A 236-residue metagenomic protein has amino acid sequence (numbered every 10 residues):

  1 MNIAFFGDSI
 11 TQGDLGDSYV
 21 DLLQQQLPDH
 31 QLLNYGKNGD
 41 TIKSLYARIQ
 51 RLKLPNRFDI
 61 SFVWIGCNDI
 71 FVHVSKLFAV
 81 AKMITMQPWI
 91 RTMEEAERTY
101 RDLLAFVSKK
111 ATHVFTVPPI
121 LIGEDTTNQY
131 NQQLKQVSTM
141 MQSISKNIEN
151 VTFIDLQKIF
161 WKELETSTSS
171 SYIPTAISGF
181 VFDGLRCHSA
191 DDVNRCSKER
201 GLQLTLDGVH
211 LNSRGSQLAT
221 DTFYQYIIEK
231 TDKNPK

Functional and structural regions predicted by a protein language model:
M1-S61, D232: Serine-esterase "nucleophile elbow" of acetyl-processing enzymes
L22, Q26, A47-P235: Alpha-helical cap/lid subdomain in secreted, periplasmic, or secretory-pathway luminal O-acyl-processing enzymes
